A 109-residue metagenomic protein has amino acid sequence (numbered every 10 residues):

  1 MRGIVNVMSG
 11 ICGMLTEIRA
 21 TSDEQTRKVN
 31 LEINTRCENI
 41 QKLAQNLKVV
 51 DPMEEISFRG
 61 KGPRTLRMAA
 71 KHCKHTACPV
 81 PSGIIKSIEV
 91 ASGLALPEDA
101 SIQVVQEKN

Functional and structural regions predicted by a protein language model:
M1-N6, K61, K86-S87: Short secondary-structure boundary micro-motifs
M1-V29: Basic/polar, acidic-poor N-terminal "presequence/leader" segments that form or can form short amphipathic helices
G3, S9, L15-T16, V50 (+3 more regions): Polyanion-binding surfaces on beta-sheet-dominated domains and ring/shell assemblies
V7-I11, N34-T35, E107: Fold-independent oxyanion-binding glycine-rich loops and adjacent beta-strand/coil segments at enzyme active sites
I11-G13, A77-K86: Gly/Ser/Thr-rich loops at beta-strand to alpha-helix junctions that form or flank small-molecule/cofactor-binding
D23-S82, A95-L96: Active-site- and interface-proximal helix/loop "cap" or "latch" segments in soluble metabolic and energy-transducing
S82-N109: C-terminal charged interaction modules
